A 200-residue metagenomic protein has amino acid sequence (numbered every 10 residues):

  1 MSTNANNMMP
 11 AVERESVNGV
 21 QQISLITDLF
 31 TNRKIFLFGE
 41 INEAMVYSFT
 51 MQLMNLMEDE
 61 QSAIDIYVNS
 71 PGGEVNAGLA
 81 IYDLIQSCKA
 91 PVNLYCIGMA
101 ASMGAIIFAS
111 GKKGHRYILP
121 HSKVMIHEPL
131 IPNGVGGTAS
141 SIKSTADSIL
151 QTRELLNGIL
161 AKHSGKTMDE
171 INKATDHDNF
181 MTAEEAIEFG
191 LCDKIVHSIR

Functional and structural regions predicted by a protein language model:
M1-R200: Terminal-region recognition feature
